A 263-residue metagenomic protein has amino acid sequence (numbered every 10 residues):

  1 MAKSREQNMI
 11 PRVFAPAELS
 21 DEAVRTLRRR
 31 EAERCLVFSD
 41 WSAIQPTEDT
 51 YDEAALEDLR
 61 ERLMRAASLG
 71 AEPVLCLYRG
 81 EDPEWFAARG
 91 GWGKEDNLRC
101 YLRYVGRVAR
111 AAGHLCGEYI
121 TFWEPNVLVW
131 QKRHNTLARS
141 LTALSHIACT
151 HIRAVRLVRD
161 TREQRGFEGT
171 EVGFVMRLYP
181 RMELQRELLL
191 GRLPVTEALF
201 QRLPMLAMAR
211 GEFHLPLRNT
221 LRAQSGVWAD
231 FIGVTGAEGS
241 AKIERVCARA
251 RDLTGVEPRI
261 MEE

Functional and structural regions predicted by a protein language model:
M1-E33, S42-E263: Non-catalytic scaffold segments within catalytic domains of secreted glycoside hydrolases
